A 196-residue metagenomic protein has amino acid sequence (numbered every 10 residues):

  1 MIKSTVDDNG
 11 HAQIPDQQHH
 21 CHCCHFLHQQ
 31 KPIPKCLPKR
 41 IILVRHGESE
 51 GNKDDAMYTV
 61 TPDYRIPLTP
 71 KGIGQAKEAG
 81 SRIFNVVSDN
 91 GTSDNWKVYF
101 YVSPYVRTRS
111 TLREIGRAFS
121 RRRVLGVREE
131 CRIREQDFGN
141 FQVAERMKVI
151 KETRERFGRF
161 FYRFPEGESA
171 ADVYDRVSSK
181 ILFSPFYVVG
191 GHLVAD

Functional and structural regions predicted by a protein language model:
I2-D16, C21-R123, E166-S178: Active-site-proximal alpha-helix that buttresses catalytic centers in soluble enzyme cores
V44, D63, R128-Q136, F157-R159: Residue-level signal for pocket-adjacent positions within structured domains
Y99, P104, R123-F141: A short, structured active-site edge motif that brings together acidic residues
R109, L182-D196: Active-site-adjacent alpha-helix immediately C-terminal to a catalytic or transition-state-stabilizing loop
F119, T153-F157, V177, I181-V188: Short, well-ordered alpha-helical segments in soluble proteins
G139-I150: Short, surface-exposed amphipathic charged segments that create phosphate/polyanion-binding patches used for binding
T153-D172: Short glycine/proline- and acidic residue-enriched helix-loop micro-motifs that form flexible lids or anion-recognition
